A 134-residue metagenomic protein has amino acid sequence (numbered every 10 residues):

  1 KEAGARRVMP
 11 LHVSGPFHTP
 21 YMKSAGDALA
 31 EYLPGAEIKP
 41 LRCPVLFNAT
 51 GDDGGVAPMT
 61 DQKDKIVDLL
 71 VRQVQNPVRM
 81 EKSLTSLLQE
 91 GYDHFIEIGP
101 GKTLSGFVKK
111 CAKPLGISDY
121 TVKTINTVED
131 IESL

Functional and structural regions predicted by a protein language model:
K1-L134: Acyl-group transfer acyltransferase/transacylase scaffold of fatty acid/polyketide systems
